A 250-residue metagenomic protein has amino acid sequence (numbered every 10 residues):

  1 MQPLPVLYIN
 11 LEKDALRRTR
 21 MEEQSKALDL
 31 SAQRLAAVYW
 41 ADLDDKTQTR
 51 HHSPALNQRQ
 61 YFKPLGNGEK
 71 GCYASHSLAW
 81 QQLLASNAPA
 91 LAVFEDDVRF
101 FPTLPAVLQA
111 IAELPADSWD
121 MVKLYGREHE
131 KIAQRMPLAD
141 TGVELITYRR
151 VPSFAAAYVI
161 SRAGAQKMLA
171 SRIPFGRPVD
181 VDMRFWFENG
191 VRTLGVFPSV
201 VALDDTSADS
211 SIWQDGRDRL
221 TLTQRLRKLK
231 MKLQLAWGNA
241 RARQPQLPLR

Functional and structural regions predicted by a protein language model:
M1-F94, V98-R250: An acidic/histidine-cluster motif and surrounding catalytic segment that typifies divalent-metal-assisted enzyme active
